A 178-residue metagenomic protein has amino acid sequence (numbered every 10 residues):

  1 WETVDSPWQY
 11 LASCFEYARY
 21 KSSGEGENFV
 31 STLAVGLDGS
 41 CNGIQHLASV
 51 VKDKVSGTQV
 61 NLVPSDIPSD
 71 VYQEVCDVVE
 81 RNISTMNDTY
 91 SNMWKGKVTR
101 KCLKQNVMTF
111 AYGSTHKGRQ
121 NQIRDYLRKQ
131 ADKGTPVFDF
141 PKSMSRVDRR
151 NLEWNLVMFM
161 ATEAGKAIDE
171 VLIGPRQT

Functional and structural regions predicted by a protein language model:
W1-N82: Catalytic nucleotidyl-transfer cores of nucleotide-processing enzymes
T3-Y10, T32, G39, D66 (+6 more regions): Generic recognition of stable, solvent-exposed alpha-helical segments in well-folded globular domains
D5, F15-G26, C41, C76-N87 (+5 more regions): Generic secondary-structure transition motif, activating predominantly at the C-termini of alpha-helices
V30-L37, T89-W94, N121-I123, P175-T178: Short coil/turn segments at secondary-structure boundaries
L47, C76-V98, I123: Active-site-adjacent bridging/hinge elements
V60-N61, N87-N92, K97-T109, Q130 (+1 more regions): Glycine- and acidic
T109-T178: Extended, well-ordered alpha-helical scaffold/bundle regions in very large, multi-domain proteins
